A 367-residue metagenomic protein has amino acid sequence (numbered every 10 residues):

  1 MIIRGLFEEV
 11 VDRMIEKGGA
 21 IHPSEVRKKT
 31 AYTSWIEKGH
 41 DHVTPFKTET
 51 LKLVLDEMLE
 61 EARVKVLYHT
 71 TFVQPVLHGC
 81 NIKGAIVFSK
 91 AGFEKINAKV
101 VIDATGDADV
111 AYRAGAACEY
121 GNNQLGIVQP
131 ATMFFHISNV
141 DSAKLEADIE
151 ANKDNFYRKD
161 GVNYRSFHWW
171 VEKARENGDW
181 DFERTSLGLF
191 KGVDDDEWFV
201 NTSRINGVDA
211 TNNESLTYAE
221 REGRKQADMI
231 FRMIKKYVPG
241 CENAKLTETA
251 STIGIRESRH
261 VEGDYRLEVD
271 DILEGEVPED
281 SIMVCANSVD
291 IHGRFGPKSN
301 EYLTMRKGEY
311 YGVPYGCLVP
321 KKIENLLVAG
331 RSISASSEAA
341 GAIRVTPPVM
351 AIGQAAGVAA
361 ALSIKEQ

Functional and structural regions predicted by a protein language model:
M1-E9, I15, E25, F46 (+5 more regions): Flavin (FAD/FMN)-binding glycine-rich loop and adjacent Rossmann-like elements that form
V11-H40: A conserved beta-strand/loop capping segment in the N-terminal third of enzymes that catalyze redox or closely related
I36, V66, P75-L77: Trp/Phe/Arg-rich N-terminal binding region typifying the photolyase-homology
E37-V54: Short beta-strand to alpha-helix junction loop
L59-V73: A conserved beta-strand/loop element that lines the FAD pocket in flavoprotein oxidoreductases
L77-K83: A short, glycine/Asx- and small/polar-enriched loop/turn that sits immediately N-terminal to a beta-strand
